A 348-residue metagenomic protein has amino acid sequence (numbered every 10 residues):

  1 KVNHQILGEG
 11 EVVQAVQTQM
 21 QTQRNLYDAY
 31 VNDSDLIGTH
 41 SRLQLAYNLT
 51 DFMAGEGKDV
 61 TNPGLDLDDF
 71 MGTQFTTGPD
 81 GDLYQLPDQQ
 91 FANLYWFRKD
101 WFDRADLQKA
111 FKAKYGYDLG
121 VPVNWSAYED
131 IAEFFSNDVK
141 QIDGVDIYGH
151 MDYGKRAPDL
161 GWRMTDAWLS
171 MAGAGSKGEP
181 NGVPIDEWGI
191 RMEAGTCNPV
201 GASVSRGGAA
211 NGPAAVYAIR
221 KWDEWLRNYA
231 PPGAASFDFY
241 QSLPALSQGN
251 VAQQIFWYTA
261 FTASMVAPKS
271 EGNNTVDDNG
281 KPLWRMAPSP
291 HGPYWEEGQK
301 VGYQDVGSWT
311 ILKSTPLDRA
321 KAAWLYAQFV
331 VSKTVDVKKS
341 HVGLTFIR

Functional and structural regions predicted by a protein language model:
K1-L45, A54-L65, D106-A113, D318: Conserved N-terminal structural module of periplasmic/extracytoplasmic solute-binding proteins
V2-G8, T22-L26, K109-G120, R206-G207 (+3 more regions): A local structural motif
I6-A15, V123-A127, G233-Q248: Short helix-initiation/N-cap motifs at beta->coil->alpha
D28-V31, A252-F256: Paired acidic/hydrophobic, glycine-rich loop segments that form the ligand-binding mouth/hinge of periplasmic-binding
S34-L94, K281-S289: Hinge/lid segment of periplasmic solute-binding proteins
D35-S41, Y258-D277: A ligand-binding cleft/hinge motif common to bilobed small-molecule-binding domains
T77, R227-A230, K269-I347: Extracytoplasmic/periplasmic substrate-recognition and gating elements
A127-E133, G173-S236, G280, S289: Glycine-centered hinge/linker elements that transmit conformational signals in sensory and ligand-binding systems
